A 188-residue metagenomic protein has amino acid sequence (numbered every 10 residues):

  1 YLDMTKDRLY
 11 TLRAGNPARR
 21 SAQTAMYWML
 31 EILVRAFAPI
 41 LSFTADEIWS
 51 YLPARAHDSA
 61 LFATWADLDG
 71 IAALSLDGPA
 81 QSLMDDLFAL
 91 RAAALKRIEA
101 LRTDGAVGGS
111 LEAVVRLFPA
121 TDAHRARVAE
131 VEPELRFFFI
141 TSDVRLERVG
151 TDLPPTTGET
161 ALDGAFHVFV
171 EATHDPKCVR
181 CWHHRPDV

Functional and structural regions predicted by a protein language model:
D3-A123, R145-V168: Acidic, turn-prone loop/beta-hairpin segments
P119-P133: Short glycine/threonine-rich loop-to-helix capping motif typified by GTGT followed within a few residues by an Asp-Pro
V131-G150: A glycine-rich helix N-cap at a beta->alpha junction
E171-H174: Residue-level signal for mature regions of secreted extracellular proteins and peptides
C178-C181: Short cysteine-rich clusters marking metal-coordination/redox-active sites
H184-D187: Cys/His-rich metal-chelating microdomains
